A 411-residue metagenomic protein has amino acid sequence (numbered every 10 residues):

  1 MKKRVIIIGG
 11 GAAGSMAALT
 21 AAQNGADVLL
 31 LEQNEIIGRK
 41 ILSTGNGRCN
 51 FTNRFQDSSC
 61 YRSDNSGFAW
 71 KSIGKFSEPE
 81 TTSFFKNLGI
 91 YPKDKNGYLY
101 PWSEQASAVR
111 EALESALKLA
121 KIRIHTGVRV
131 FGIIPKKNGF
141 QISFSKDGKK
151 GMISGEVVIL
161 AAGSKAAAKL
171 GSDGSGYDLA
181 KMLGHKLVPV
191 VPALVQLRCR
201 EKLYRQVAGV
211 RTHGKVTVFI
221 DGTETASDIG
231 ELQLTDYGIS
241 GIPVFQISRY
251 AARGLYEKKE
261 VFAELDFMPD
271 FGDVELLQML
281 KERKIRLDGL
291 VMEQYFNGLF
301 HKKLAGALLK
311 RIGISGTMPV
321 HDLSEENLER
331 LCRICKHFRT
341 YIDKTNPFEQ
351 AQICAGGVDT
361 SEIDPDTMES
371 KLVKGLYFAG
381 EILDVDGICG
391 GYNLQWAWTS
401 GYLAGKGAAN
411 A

Functional and structural regions predicted by a protein language model:
K3, G148-V157, S227-D228: Core beta-strand elements of the Rossmann-like FAD/NAD(P) dinucleotide-binding domain in flavoenzyme oxidoreductases
K3-L30, A404-A409: N-terminal Rossmann-like FAD-binding beta1-loop-alpha1 element of flavoenzymes
A22-N46: Glycine-rich FAD pyrophosphate-binding loop
E35-I37, L42-S43, F51-D57, Y91 (+2 more regions): An anion/pyrophosphate-binding glycine-rich loop and adjacent beta-alpha core in soluble alpha-beta enzymes
N46-N96: Glycine-rich active-site loop/strand segments that organize a redox cofactor
T126-G139: A conserved short coil-to-beta-strand element within the FAD-binding core of flavoproteins
T126-V128, G306-D386: A glycine-rich dinucleotide-binding beta-alpha-beta segment and adjacent secondary-structure elements that constitute
V157-L203: Glycine-rich loop(s) and the adjacent beta-strand/alpha-helix scaffold that form part
